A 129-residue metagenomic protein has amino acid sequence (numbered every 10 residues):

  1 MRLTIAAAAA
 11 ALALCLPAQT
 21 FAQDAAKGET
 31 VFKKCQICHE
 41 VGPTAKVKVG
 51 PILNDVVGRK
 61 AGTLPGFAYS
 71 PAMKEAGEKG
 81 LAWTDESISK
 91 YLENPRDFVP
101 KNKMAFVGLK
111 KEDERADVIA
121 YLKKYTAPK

Functional and structural regions predicted by a protein language model:
M1-I5: Positively charged n-region of N-terminal signal peptides that target proteins for export
A7-C15: Bacterial N-terminal signal peptides
C15-F32, G42-T44: Electrostatic cytochrome c docking/interface patches
E29, P43-A82, G108: Gly/Gly-Pro-rich "capping" loops immediately C-terminal to redox-active cysteine motifs in periplasmic/lumenal
F32-V41, V118: The canonical Cys-X-X-Cys-His
C38-V41, A45, F98: Histidine kinase transmitter module recognition
A82-K129: C-terminal capping alpha-helices of c-type cytochrome domains
